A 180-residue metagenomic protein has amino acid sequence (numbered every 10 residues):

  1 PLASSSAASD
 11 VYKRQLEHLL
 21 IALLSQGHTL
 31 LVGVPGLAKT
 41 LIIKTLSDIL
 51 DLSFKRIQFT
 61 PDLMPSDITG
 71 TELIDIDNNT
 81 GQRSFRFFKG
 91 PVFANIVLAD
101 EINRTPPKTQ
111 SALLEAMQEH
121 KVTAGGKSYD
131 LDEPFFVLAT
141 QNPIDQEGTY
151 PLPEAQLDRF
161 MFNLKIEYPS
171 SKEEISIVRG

Functional and structural regions predicted by a protein language model:
P1-A8, Y12: Single conserved hydrophobic/aromatic residue that forms the stacking wall/gate of nucleotide- or nucleobase-binding
L20-I21, D77-L98: Conserved alpha-helical scaffold flanking the Walker A/P-loop in AAA+ ATPase domains
L23-T60: Walker A/P-loop
T29, V97, F135: Conserved beta-strand position immediately N-terminal to the Walker
L41, K108, A112: Conserved Walker
I49-D77: AAA+/P-loop NTPase substrate/partner-engagement loops
D75-T80, T105, T109, M117-G180: Canonical AAA+ ATPase core
